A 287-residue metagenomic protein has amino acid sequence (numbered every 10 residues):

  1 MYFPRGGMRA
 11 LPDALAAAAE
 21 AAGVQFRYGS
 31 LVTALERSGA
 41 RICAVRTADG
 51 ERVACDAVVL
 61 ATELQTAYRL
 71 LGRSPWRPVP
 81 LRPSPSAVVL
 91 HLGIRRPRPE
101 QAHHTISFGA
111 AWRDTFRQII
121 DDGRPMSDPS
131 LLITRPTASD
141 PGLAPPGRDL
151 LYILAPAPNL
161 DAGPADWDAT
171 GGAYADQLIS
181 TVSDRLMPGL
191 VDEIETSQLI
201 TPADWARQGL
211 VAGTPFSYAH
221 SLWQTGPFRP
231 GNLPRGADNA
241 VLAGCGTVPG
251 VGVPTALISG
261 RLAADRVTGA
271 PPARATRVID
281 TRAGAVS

Functional and structural regions predicted by a protein language model:
M1-T47: Helical element adjacent to the flavin cofactor pocket in flavoenzyme catalytic cores
Q25, G29, M187-Q198, R274-V278: Flexible, glycine/charged-enriched surface loops at secondary-structure junctions
L31-C43, T196-L210, R282: Beta-rich nucleic-acid/ligand-interaction surfaces
T33-P145, A283-V286: Mid-domain catalytic core of redox enzymes that form a hydrophobic substrate pocket/lid adjacent to a catalytic redox
R37, T268-S287: Active-site-proximal substrate-binding core of FAD-dependent oxidoreductases
R95-A206: C-terminal segments that line or cap access tunnels to active or ligand-binding sites in enzymes and enzyme-associated
M126-L132, P188-P249: A glycine-rich dinucleotide-binding beta-alpha-beta segment and adjacent secondary-structure elements that constitute
C245-T268: A conserved FAD-binding loop/helix module that cradles the flavin
